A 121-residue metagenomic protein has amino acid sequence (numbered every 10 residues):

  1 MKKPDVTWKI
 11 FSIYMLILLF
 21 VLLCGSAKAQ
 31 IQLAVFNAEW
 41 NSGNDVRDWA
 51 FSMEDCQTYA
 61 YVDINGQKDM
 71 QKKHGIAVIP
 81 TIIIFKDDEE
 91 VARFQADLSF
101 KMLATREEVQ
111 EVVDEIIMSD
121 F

Functional and structural regions predicted by a protein language model:
K2-M15: Bacterial N-terminal signal peptides that target proteins for export
S12-C24: Bacterial N-terminal signal peptides
L22-L23, W49-A50, K72-K73: Short, flexible, glycine/charge-rich loop motifs used to bind or transfer phosphoryl groups or to couple energy/partner
A27-T58: Local sequence-structure signature of Cys/Sec-based thiol-disulfide redox active-site neighborhoods
A60-V62: Short beta-strand-to-loop elements that line the ligand-binding cleft of bilobed periplasmic-binding protein-like
I64-Q71: N-terminal post-signal-peptidase region of extra-cytosolic proteins
H74-F85: Structural micro-motif
I84-F121: Non-catalytic, surface beta->alpha helical segment in thiol-disulfide oxidoreductase systems
